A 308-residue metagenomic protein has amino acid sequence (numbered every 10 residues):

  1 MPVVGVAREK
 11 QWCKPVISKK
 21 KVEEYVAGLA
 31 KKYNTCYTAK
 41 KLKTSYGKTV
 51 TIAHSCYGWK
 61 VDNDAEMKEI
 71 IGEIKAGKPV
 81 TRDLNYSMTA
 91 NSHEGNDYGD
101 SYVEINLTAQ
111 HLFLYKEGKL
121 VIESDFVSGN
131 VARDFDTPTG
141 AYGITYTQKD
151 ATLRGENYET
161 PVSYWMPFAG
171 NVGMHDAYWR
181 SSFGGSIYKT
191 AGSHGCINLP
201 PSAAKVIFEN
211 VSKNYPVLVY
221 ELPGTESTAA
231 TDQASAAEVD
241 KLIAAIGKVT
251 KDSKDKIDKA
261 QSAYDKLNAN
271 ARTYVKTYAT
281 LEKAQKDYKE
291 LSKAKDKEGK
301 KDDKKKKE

Functional and structural regions predicted by a protein language model:
M1-Y102: Short glycine/threonine-rich beta-strand-turn micro-motifs
Q11-V22, W59-N63, I105, T137 (+9 more regions): Solvent-exposed, acidic/flexible segments
K20-G28, D64, K68, G72 (+7 more regions): Solvent-exposed, polar/charged alpha-helical surfaces in well-ordered, non-transmembrane soluble domains, broadly
E23-E24, G28-K32, K43, T137-T139 (+3 more regions): Exported/periplasmic cell-wall-interacting domains
K31-L42, G72-K75, S124-V127, N268-T280: Extended intrinsically disordered, low-complexity coil regions enriched in Ser, Thr, Gly, Ala and often Pro
G77, T81-Y98, S227-A234, E290-E308: Intrinsically disordered, low-complexity Ser/Thr-rich linker and spacer segments in cell-wall-related proteins
N96-G184: Gly/Pro-biased beta-strand-loop elements
T231-K306: Beta-rich interaction/scaffold domains
